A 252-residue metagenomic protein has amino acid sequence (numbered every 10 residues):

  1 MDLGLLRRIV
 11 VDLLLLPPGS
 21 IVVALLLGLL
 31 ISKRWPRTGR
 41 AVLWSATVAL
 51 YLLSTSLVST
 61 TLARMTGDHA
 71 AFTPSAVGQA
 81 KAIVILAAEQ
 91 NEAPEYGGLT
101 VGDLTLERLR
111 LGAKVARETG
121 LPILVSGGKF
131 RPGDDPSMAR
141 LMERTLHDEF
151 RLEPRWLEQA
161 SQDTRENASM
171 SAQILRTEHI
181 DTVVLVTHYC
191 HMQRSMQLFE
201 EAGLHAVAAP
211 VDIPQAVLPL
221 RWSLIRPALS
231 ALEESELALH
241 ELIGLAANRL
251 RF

Functional and structural regions predicted by a protein language model:
M1-I31: Membrane-embedded alpha-helical segments of integral membrane proteins
D2-V10, V58, L62-T66, L239-A246: Hydrophobic alpha-helical segments of integral membrane proteins, encompassing both true transmembrane helices
G19-I21, H205, L232: Alpha-helical transmembrane anchor segments
V23-A24, T55, S59, F252: Alpha-helical transmembrane segments of polytopic integral membrane proteins, especially the permease/helical cores
I31-R40: Membrane-interface helix-boundary motifs at transmembrane edges
A41-S56: Hydrophobic membrane-insertion alpha-helices, especially the h-region of bacterial N-terminal signal peptides
T55-A228: A structural signal for short, hydrophobic/glycine-enriched beta-strand patches
P227-F252: Structured C-terminal subdomain patch of bacterial secreted/periplasmic proteins
